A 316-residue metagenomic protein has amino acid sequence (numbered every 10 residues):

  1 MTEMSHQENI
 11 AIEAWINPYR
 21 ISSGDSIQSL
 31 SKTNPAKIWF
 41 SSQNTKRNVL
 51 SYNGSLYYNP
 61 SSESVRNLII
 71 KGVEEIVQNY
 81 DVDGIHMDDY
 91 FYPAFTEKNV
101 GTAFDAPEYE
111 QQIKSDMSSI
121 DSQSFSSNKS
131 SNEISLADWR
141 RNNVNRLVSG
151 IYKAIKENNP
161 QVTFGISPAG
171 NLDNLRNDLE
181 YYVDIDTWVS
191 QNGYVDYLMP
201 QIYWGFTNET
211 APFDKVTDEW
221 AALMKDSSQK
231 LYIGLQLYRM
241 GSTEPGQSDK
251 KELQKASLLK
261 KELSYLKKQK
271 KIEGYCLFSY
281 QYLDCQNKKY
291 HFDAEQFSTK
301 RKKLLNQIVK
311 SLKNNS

Functional and structural regions predicted by a protein language model:
M1-E8, G54-Y92, T187, Q191 (+1 more regions): An active-site-proximal structural segment forming one wall of the substrate-binding cleft that immediately precedes
E3, E13-A14, Y19-N79, D249: Active-site-adjacent "subsite" loops/lids of carbohydrate-active enzymes
A11-S23, H86-A94, K129-Y181, Q229-M240: Aromatic-lined carbohydrate-recognition surfaces of secreted/lumenal glycan-active proteins
D25-N59, T96-D138: Aromatic- and acidic-residue-enriched carbohydrate-binding clefts of CAZyme catalytic domains
Y52-I70, S130-V144, P200-T207, Q247-L253: The substrate-binding groove and active-site-proximal loops of carbohydrate-active enzymes, especially glycoside
D83, D88, Q112-E133, E180-A211 (+1 more regions): Aromatic- and acid-rich polysaccharide-binding/catalytic face of secreted or lumenal carbohydrate-active enzymes
S149-G150, N174-V189, T210-M224, L258-E262: Alpha-helical scaffolding within the catalytic cores of extracellular/periplasmic polymer-degrading hydrolases
S190-T210, D226-S316: Substrate-binding cleft of secreted/luminal carbohydrate-active enzymes
